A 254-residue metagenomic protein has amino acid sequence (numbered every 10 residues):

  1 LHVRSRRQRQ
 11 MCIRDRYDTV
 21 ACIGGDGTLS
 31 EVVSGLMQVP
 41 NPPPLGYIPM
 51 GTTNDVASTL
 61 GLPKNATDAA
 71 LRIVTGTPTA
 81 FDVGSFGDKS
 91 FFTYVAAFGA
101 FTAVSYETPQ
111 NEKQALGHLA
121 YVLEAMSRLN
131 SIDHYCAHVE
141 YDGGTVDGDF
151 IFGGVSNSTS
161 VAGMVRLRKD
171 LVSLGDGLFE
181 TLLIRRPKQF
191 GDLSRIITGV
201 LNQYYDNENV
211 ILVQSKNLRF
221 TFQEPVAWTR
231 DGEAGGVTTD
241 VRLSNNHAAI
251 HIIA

Functional and structural regions predicted by a protein language model:
L1-I13: Single conserved hydrophobic/aromatic residue that forms the stacking wall/gate of nucleotide- or nucleobase-binding
Q10, R14-P44: N-terminal small/polar loop signature for handling phosphorylated ligands or for N-terminal nucleophile
V33-L36, S58-L60, R166-L167, R195: Short amphipathic alpha-helical segments
M37-V155: Catalytic core of DAGKc-family lipid kinases
S90-F91, C136, F152, L178 (+3 more regions): Structural motif
A97, G154-D170, A234: Glycine-rich phosphate/pyrophosphate-binding beta-alpha loops
E112-L119, V165-Q189: Gly/Ser/Thr-rich active-site loops/lids in small-molecule metabolic enzymes that frequently grip phosphoryl groups
Y141, D147, S173, L183-A254: ATP/nucleoside-binding phosphotransfer catalytic cores, i.e., glycine-rich phosphate-binding loops
